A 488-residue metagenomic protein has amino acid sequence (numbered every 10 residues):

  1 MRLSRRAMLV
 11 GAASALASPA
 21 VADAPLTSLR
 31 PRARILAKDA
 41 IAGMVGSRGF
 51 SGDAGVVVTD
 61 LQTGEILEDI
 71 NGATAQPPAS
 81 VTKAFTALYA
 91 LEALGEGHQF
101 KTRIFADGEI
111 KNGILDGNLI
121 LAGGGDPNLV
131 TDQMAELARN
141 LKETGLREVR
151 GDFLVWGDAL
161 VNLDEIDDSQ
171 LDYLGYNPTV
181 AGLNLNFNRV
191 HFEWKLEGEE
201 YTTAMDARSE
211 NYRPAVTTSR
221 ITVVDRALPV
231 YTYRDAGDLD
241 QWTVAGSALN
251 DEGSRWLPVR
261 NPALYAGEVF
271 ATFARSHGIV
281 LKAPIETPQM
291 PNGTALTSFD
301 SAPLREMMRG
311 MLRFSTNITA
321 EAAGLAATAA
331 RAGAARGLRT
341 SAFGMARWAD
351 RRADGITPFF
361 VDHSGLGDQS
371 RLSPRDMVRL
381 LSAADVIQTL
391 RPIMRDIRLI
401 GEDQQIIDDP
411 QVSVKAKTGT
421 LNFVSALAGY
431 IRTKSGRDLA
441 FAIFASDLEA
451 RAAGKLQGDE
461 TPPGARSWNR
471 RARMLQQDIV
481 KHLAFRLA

Functional and structural regions predicted by a protein language model:
M1-P25: N-terminal export signals
D23-P78, E96, A135-T144: Beta-lactamase-like hydrolase cores
D53-G55, N112-N184, N188, A327-D376: Mid-domain, small-residue-enriched loop/turn segments at the edges of structured enzyme/sensor domains
G64, P78-E96, F153, L183 (+3 more regions): Active-site SXXK
E92-D107, K282-I285, L390-R391: Short, well-structured active-site flanking segments
W156-S219, Q369-P410: A conserved catalytic-loop motif detector
T222-R391: A small/polar active-site loop signature that marks catalytic segments
T328-A445, A450-L487: Small-residue-rich helix-loop
